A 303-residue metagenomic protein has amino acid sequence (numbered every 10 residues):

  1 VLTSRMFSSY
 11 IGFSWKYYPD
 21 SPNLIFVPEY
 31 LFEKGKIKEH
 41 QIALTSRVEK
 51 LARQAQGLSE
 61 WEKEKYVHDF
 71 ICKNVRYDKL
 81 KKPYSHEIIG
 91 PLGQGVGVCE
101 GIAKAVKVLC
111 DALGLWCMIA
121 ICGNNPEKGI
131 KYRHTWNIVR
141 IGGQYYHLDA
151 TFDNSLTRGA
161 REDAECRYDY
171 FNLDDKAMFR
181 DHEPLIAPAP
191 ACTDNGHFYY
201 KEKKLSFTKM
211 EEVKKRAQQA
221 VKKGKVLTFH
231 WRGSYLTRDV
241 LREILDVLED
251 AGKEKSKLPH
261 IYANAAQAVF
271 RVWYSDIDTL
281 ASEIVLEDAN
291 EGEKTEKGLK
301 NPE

Functional and structural regions predicted by a protein language model:
V1-L58, A177-E303: N-terminal accessory/pre-domain segments preceding catalytic cores
F32, N74-Y77, C99, N124-K128 (+2 more regions): Solvent-exposed loop/turn segments at secondary-structure junctions within structured extracellular/periplasmic domains
F32-P91: Secondary-structure boundary elements
W61-K65, E100, Y146: Short, solvent-exposed positions on alpha-helices
H68-C72, K107, R242-L245, E249: Generic solvent-exposed, charged/amphipathic alpha-helical segments that serve as macromolecular interface scaffolds
P91-V98, I102: Secondary-structure capping and boundary motifs in well-ordered enzyme cores
V98, V106, H260-A263: Structured core of small recognition/catalytic domains
G101-M178: Hydrophobic/aromatic-rich core segments of domains that either
